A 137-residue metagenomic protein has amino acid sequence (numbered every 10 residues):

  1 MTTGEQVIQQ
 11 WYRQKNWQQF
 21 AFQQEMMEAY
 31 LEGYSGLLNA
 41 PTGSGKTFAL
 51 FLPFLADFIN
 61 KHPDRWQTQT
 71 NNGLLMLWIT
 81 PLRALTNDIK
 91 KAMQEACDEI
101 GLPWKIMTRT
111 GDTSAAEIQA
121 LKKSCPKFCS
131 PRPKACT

Functional and structural regions predicted by a protein language model:
M1-Q10: Conserved ASCE P-loop NTPase core motifs with emphasis on AAA+ ATPases
Q9-T137: Conserved P-loop/Walker A NTP-binding site and adjacent catalytic elements of P-loop NTPases
